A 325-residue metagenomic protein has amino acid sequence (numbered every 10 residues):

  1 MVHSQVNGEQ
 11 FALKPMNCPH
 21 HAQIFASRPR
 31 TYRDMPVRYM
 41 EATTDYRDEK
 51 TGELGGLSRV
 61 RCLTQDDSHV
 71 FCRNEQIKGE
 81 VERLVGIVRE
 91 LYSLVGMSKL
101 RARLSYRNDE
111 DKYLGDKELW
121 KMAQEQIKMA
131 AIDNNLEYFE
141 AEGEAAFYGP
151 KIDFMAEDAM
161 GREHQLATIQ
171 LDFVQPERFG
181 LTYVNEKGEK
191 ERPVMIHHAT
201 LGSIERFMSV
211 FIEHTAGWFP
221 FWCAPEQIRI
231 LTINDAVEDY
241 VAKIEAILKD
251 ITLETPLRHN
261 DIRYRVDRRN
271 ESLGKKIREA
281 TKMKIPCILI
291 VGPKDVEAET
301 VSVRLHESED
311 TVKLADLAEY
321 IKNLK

Functional and structural regions predicted by a protein language model:
M1-K325: NTP/phosphate- and nucleic-acid-binding module
